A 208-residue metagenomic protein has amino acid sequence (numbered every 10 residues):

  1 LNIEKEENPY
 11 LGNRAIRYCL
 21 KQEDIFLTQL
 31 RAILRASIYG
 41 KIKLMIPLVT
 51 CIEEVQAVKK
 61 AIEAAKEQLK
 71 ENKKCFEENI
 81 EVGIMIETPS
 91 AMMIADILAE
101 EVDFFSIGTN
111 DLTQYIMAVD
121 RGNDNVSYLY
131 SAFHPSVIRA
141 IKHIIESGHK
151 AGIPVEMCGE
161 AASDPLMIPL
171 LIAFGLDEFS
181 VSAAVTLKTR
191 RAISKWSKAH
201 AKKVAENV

Functional and structural regions predicted by a protein language model:
L1-V208: Conserved alpha/beta-domain cores
